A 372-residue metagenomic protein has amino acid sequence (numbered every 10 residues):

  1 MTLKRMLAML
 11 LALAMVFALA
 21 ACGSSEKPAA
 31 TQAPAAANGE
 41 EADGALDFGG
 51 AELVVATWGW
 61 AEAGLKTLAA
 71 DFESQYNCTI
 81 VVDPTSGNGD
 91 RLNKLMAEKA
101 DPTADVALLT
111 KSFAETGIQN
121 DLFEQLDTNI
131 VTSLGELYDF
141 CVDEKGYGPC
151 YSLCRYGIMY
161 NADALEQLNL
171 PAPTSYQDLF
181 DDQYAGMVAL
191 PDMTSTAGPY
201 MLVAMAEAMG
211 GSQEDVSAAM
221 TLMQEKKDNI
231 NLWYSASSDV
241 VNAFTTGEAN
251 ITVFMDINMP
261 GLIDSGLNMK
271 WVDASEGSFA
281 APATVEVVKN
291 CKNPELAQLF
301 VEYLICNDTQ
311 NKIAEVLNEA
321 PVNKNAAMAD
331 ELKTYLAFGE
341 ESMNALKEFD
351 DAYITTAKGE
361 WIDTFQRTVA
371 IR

Functional and structural regions predicted by a protein language model:
M1-L53, A370-R372: Short, low-complexity disordered leader/linker segments with a strong preference for bacterial N-terminal type II
D43-T116: Early extracytoplasmic/lumenal segment of secretory-pathway proteins
G50-L53, C78-T79, P102-D105, Y184-V188 (+4 more regions): Loop/turn elements at helix/coil->beta-strand transitions in domains of secreted/extracellular proteins
W58-K66, T103-T245: Extracytoplasmic ligand-binding site segments that recognize negatively charged/polar headgroups
S112-T116, T245, I251-N268: A ligand-binding cleft/hinge motif common to bilobed small-molecule-binding domains
T221-K226, Y234, S265-K289: Periplasmic-binding protein-like
F279, V288-A345: Mature extracytoplasmic/periplasmic domains
S342-R372: Conserved C-terminal helix/tail region of periplasmic/extracytoplasmic solute-binding proteins
